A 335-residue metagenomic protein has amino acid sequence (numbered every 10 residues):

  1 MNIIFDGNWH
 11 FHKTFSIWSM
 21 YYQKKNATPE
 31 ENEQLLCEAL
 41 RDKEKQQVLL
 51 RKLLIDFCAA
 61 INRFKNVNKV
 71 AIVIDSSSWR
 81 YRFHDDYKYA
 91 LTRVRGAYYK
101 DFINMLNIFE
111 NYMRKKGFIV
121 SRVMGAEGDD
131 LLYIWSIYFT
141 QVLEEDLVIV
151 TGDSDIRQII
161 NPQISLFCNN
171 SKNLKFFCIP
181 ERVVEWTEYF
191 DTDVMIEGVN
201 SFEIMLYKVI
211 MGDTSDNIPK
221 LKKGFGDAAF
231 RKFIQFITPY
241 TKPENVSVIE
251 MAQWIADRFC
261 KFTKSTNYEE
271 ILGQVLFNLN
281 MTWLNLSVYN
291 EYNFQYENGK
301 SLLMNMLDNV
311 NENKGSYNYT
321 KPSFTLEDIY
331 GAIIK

Functional and structural regions predicted by a protein language model:
M1-R114: Domain-level signal for Mg2+-assisted phosphodiester chemistry and nucleotide/NA-binding surfaces in nucleic-acid
V67, R93-A332: Extended two-metal-dependent nuclease catalytic cores across DNA- and RNA-processing enzymes
